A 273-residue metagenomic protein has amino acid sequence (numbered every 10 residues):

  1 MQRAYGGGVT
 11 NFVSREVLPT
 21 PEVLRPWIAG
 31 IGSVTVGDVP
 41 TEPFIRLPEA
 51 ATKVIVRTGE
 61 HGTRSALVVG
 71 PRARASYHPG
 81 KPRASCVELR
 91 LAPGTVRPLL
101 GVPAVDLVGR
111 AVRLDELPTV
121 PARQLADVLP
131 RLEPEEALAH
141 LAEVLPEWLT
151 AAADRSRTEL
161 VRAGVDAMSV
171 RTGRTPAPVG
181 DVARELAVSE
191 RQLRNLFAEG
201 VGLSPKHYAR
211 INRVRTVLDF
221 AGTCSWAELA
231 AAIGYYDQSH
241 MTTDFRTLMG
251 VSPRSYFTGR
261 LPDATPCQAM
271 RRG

Functional and structural regions predicted by a protein language model:
M1-E190, G200-S204, D219, S225-Y236 (+1 more regions): Alpha-helical bundle regulatory/interaction domains
I28, M241, F245: Conserved active-site tyrosine of GNAT-family acetyltransferases
F197, A209, F245-R246, F257: DNA major-groove recognition helix of helix-turn-helix
